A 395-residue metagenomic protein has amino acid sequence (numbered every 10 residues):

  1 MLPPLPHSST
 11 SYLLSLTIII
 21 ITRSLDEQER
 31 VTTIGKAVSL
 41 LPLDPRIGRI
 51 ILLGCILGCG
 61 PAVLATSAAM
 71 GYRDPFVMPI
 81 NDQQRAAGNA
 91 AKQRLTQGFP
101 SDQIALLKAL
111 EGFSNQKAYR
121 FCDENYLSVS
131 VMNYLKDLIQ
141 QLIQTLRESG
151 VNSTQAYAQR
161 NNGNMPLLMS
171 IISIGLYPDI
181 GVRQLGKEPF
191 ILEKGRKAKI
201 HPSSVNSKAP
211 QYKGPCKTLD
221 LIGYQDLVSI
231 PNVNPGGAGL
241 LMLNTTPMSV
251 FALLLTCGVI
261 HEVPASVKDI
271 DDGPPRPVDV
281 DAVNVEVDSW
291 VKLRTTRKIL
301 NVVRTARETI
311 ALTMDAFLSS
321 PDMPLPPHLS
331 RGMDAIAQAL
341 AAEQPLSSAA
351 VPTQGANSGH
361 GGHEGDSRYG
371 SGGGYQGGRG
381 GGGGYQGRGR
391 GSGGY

Functional and structural regions predicted by a protein language model:
M1-D44: C-terminal or mid-to-C-terminal helical accessory/interaction module adjacent to the motor/catalytic core
L2, S9-S11, V38, R49 (+4 more regions): Generic N-terminal initiation segments characterized by hydrophobic and/or small/turn-forming residues
L2-S9, A37, L41, L53-I56 (+3 more regions): Hydrophobic alpha-helical scaffolding
S15-I18, I47, A62, L138: General structural feature for long, well-ordered alpha-helical segments within catalytic domains of soluble enzymes
I18-I21, L40, D44, L53-L57 (+1 more regions): Short, well-ordered loop/turn and helix-capping segments at boundaries between secondary-structure elements and domains
T22, P61-I200, V205-Y395: Acidic, serine/threonine- and proline-rich low-complexity intrinsically disordered segments
D26-C55, P61-L64, R85, A198: Accessory beta->alpha helical hairpin/"wing" motif in late/C-terminal subdomains of nucleic-acid enzymes
